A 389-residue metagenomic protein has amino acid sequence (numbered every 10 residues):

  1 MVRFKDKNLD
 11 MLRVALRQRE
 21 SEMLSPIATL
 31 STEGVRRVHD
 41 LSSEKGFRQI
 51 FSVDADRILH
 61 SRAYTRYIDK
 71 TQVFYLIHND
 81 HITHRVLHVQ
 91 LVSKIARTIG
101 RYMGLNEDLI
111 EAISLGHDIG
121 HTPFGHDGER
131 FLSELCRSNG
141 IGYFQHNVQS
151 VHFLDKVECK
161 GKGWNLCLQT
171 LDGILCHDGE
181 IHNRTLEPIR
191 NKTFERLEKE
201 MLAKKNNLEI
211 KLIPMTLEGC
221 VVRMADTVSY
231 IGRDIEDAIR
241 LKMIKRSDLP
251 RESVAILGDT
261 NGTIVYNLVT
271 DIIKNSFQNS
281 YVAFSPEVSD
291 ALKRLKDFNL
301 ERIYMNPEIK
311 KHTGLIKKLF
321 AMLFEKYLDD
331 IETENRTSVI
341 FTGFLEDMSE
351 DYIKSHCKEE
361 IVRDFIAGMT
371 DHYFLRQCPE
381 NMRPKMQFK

Functional and structural regions predicted by a protein language model:
M1-V86, L91-I99, N106-E107, G128 (+3 more regions): Histidine-centered, transition-metal-coordinating active-site segments
I110-L115, R223: Short alpha-helical catalytic segment bearing the HExxH-like zincin motif of zinc-dependent metalloproteases
L115-I119, C136, D178: Acidic, glycine-rich active-site loops and adjacent beta-strand->loop/helix elements that engage anionic groups
G116-F124, S229: Short active-site segment of divalent metal-dependent hydrolases/proteases that encodes the spacing between
G125-S138: A glycine- and small-aliphatic-rich helix-loop capping segment at beta-alpha/alpha-beta transitions that lines
